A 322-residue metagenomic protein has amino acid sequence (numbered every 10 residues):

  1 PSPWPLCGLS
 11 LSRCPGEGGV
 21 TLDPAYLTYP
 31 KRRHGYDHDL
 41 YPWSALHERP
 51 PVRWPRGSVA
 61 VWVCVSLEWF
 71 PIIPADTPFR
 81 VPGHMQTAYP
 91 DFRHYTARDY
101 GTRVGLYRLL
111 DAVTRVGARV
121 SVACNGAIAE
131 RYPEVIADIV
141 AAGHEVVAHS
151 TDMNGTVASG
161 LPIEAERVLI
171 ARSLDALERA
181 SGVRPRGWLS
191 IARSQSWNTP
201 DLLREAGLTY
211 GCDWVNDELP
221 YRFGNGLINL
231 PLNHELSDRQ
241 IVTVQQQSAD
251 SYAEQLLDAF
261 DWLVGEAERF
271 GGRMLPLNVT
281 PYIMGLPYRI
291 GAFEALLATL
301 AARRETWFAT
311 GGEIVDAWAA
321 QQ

Functional and structural regions predicted by a protein language model:
G16-G18: Intrinsically disordered, glycine-rich low-complexity segments
T21-N229, A253-L277, I283-Q322: Catalytic alpha-helical scaffold of carbohydrate-active enzymes acting on polysaccharides/glycoconjugates
P231-W262: A conserved mid-domain beta-alpha-beta active-site/ligand-binding segment of alpha/beta enzyme cores
E235-S237, V279-Y282: Active-site clefts of carbohydrate-active enzymes
